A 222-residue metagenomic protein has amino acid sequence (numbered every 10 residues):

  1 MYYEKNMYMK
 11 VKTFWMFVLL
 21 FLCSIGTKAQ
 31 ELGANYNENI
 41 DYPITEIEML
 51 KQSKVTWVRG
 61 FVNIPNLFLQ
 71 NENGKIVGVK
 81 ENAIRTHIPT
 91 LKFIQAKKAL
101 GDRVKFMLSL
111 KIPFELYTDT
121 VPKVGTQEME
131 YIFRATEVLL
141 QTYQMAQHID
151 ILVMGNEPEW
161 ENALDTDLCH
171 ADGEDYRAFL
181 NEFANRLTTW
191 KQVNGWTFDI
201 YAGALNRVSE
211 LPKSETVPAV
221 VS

Functional and structural regions predicted by a protein language model:
Y2-K5, L139: Short, intrinsically disordered or compositionally biased N-terminal tails of bacterial proteins
E4-W15: Bacterial N-terminal signal peptides that target proteins for export
K5-M7, C23, K54: Coiled-coil-like amphipathic alpha-helices with heptad-repeat character
T13-C23: Sec-dependent N-terminal signal peptides
I25-A29: Sec/Tat signal peptide C-region and signal peptidase I cleavage site
Q30-Q141, Q147-V153, E159, A163-D165 (+1 more regions): N-terminal substrate-binding region of glycoside hydrolase catalytic domains
S109, V124-L140, D150, H170-S222: Noncatalytic carbohydrate-binding groove/subsite architecture in carbohydrate-active enzymes
